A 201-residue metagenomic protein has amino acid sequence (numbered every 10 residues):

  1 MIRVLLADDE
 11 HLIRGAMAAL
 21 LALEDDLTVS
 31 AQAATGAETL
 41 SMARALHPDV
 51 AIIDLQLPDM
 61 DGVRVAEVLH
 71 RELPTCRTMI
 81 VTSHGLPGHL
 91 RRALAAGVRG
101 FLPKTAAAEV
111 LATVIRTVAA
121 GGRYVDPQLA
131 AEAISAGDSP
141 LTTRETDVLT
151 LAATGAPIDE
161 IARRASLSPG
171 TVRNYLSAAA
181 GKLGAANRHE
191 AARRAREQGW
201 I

Functional and structural regions predicted by a protein language model:
D8, D54-L55, T82: Active-site residues of response regulator receiver
I13, P58: The feature encodes the CheY-like receiver
D26-A34, M42, A185: Short hydrophobic/Thr-rich beta-strand motif most characteristic of the beta2 strand and flanking loop of CheY-like
T35-E38, D61-R64: Acidic catalytic/metal-coordinating carboxylates
L46-I52, L57: Active-site beta3 strand of CheY-like receiver
H84-G85, G170: Short, conserved "switch-loop" micro-motifs in signal-transduction and mechanochemical regulators
G88-L149, W200: Short, flexible helix-to-coil linker/hinge segments that flank and couple to helix-turn-helix
P157-E190: Recognition helix of helix-turn-helix DNA-binding domains
